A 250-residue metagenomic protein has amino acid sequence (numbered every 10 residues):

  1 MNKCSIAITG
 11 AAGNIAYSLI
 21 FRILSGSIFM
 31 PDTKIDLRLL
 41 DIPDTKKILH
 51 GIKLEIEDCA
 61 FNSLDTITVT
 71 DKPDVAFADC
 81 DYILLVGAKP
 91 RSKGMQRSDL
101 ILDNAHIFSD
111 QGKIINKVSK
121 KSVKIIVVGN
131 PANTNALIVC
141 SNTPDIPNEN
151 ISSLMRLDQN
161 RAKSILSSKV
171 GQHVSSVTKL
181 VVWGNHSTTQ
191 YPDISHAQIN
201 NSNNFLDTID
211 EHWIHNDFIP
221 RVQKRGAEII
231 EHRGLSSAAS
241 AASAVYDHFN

Functional and structural regions predicted by a protein language model:
I8-A12, I20: N-terminal Rossmann NAD(P)H-binding glycine-rich loop of SDR-like oxidoreductase domains
Y17: Residues forming the Rossmann-fold NAD(P)(H) cofactor-binding site
S25-C80: Conserved N-terminal Rossmann-fold NAD(P) cofactor-binding segment
I83-L85, V127: Redox-cofactor binding/interface segments in oxidoreductases and associated redox assembly factors
G87-K89: Conserved NAD(P)H cofactor-binding loop of Rossmann-fold oxidoreductase domains
Q96-I165: Rossmann-like NAD(P)(H) cofactor-binding subdomain of soluble oxidoreductases
T143-S152, L157-N250: C-terminal substrate-binding/catalytic lobe of Rossmann-fold NAD(P)-dependent dehydrogenases
